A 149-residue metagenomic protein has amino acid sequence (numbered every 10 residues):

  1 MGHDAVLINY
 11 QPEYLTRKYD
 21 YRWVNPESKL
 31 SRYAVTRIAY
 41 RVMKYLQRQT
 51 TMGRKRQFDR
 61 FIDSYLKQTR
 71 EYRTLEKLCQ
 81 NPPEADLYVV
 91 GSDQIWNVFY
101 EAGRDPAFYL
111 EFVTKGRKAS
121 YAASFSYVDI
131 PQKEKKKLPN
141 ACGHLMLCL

Functional and structural regions predicted by a protein language model:
M1-K135: Aromatic- and Gly/Pro-rich donor/ligand-binding loops that form nucleotide- or phosphate-bearing donor binding pockets
Y88-V89, L147-L149: Short, hydrophobic beta-strand segments that form beta-sheet elements in well-ordered domains
I130-C148: Membrane-proximal helix-turn-helix segments that form the acceptor-binding/catalytic region of lipid-linked
